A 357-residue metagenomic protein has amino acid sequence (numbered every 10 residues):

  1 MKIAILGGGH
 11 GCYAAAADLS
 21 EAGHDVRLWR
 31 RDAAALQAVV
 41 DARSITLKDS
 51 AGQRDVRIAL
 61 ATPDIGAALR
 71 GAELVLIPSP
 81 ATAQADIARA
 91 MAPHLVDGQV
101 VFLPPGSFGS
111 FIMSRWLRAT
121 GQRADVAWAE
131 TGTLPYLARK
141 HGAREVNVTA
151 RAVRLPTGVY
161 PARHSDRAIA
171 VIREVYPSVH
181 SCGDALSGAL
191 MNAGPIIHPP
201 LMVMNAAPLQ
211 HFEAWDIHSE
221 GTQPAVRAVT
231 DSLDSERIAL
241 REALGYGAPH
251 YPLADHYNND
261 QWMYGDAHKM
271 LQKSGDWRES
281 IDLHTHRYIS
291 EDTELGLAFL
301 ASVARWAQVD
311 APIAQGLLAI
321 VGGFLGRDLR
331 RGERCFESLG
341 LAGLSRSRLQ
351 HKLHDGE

Functional and structural regions predicted by a protein language model:
M1-D49, A67: NAD(P)+-binding Rossmann beta1-loop-alpha1 motif at the extreme N-terminus of oxidoreductases
G23, A72, V96-G98, D125 (+1 more regions): A general structural motif
G52-F102: Rossmann-like NAD(P)-binding element
A81-R144: Rossmann-like NAD(P)(H) cofactor-binding subdomain of soluble oxidoreductases
G142-D216, E220-A254: Internal alpha-helical scaffold of NAD(P)-dependent oxidoreductase catalytic cores
E213, R227-E357: NAD(P)-dependent Rossmann-like dehydrogenase/reductase catalytic/cofactor-binding core
